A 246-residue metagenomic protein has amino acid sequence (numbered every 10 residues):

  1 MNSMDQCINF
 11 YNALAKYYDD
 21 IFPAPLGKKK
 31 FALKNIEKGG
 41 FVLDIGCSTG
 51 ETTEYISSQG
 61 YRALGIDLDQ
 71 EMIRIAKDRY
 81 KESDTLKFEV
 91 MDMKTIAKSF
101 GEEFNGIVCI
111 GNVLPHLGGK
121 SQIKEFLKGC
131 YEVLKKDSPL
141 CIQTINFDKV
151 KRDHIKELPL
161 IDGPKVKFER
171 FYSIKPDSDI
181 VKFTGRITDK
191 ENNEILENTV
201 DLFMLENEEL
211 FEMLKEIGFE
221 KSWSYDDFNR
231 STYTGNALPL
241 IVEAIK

Functional and structural regions predicted by a protein language model:
M1-G40, E51: Conserved class I S-adenosyl-L-methionine
G46-G50: Class I SAM-dependent methyltransferase "Motif I" SAM/SAH-binding loop
E51-T95: Class I SAM-dependent methyltransferase SAM/SAH-binding core
K98-G106: A short acidic, Gly/Pro-enriched loop at the edge of an enzyme's catalytic core that lines a small-molecule cofactor
N105-S121: A short SAM/SAH-binding and catalytic strip from SAM-dependent methyltransferases
S121, C141-M213: SAM-dependent methyltransferase
K124-K136: A short glycine-rich, Lys/Arg-flanked "PGG" loop and its adjoining helix->strand segment in the class I
N207-K246: C-terminal lobe and adjacent flexible extensions of AdoMet/dcAdoMet transferase-like proteins
